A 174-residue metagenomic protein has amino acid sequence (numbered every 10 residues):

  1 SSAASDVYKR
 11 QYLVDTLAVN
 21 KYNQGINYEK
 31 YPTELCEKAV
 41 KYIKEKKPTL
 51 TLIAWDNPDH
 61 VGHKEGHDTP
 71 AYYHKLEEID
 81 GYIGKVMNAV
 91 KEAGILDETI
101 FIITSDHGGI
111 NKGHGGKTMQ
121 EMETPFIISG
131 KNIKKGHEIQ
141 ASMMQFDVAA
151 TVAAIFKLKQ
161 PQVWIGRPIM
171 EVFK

Functional and structural regions predicted by a protein language model:
S1-Y8: Short, small-residue-biased leader/transition segments that mark boundaries at the very start of proteins
S2, K46-T51, I95-F101, T124 (+1 more regions): Loop/turn elements at helix/coil->beta-strand transitions in domains of secreted/extracellular proteins
K9-Y22, E37-G81, K85: Active-site His/acidic residue clusters
V19-T33: Binuclear metal-dependent hydrolase catalytic cores centered on His/Asp/Glu-rich metal-binding motifs
E29-E34, P70-D80, I139-F146, V163: Soluble non-cytosolic domains of exported or imported proteins
D56-P58, A89, H107-G108, N132-I133: Catalytic metal-binding/acid-base residues of hydrolase active sites
K75-T118, V152: Metal-dependent active-site segment of extracytoplasmic phospho-/sulfohydrolases and closely related
K117-K159, M170: Substrate-binding rim/cap in mid-to-C-terminal beta-strand-loop elements of soluble/periplasmic
